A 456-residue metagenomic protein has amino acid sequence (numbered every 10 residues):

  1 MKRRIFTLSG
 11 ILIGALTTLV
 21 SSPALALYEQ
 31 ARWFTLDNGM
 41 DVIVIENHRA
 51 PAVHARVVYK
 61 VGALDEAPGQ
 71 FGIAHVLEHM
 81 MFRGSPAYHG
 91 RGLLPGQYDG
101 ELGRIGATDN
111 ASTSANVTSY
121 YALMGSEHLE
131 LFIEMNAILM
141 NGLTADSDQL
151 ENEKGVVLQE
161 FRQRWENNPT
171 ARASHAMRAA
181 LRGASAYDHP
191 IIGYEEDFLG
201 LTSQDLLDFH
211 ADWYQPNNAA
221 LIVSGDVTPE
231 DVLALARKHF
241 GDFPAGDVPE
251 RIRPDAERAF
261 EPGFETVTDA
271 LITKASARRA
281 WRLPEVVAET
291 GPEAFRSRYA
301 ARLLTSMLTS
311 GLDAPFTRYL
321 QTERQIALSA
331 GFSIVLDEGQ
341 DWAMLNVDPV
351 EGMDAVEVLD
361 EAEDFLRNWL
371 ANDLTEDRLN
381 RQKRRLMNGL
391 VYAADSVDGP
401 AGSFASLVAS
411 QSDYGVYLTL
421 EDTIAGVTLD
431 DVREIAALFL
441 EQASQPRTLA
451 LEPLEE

Functional and structural regions predicted by a protein language model:
S9-V20: Bacterial N-terminal signal peptides
L27-R56: Mature N-terminal segment immediately following signal peptide/propeptide cleavage in secreted/periplasmic
R56-L123, H189-I192, S310-I326, D337: M16/MPP (pitrilysin/insulinase) zinc-metallopeptidase core fold and M16-derived inactive scaffolds
G84-S85, F132, L139, R164-Q215 (+5 more regions): Scaffold signal of the M16-like zinc-metallopeptidase fold and its non-catalytic homologs
L123-K154, G311-L312, G331, V335-A393: M16/insulysin-pitrilysin zinc metalloprotease superfamily fold
K154, L206-H239, S444-Q445: Non-catalytic, conformational "gating/processing" segments within enzyme and secreted inhibitor domains
G183, I191, A220-V287, E452-E456: An aromatic/glycine/proline-enriched structural segment found at the starts of mature extracellular/organellar domains
A220-I222, E289-T290, F332, N346-D348 (+1 more regions): C-terminal regions of mature proteins
